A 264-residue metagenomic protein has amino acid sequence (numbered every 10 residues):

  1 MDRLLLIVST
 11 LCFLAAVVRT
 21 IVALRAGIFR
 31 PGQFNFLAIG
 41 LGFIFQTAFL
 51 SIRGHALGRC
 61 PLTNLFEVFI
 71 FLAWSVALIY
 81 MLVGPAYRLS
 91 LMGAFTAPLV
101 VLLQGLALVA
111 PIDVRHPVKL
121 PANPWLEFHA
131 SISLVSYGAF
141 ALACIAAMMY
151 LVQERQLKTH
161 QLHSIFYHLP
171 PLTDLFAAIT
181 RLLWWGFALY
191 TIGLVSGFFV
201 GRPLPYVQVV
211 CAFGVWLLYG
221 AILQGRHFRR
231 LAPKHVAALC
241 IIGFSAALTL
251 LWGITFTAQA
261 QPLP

Functional and structural regions predicted by a protein language model:
D2-V114, I132-Q153, D174-V200, L204-P264: Hydrophobic cores of alpha-helical transmembrane segments in multi-pass integral membrane proteins
L50, H116-V118, I165: Homeobox/homeodomain signature
L57-R59, A122-W125, F166, L172: Generic secondary-structure boundary/loop-capping signal
D113-F128: Interhelical loops and loop-helix junctions of multi-pass membrane transporters/channels
Q153-L175: Membrane-interface interhelical connector segments
